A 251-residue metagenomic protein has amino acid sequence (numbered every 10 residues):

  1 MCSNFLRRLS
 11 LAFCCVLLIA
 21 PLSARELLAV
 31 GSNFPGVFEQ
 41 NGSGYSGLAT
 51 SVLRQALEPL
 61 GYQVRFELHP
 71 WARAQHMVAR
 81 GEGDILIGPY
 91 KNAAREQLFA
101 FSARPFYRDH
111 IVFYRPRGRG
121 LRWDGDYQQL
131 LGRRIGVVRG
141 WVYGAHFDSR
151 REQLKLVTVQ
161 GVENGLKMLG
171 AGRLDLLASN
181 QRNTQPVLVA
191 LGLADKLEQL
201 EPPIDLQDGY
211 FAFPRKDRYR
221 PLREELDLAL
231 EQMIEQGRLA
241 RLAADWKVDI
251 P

Functional and structural regions predicted by a protein language model:
R25-Y90, A94-L98, T158, D245: Extracytoplasmic small-molecule ligand-binding "clamshell" domains of the periplasmic binding protein/Venus flytrap
G31-N33, R108-V112, V189-D227, D249-P251: Periplasmic-binding protein-like
S32-P35, S43-Q55, R117-Q153, V157 (+1 more regions): Bilobed "Venus flytrap"/periplasmic-binding protein-like clamshell domains and structurally analogous long
T50-P59, R119-L121, W141, A212-D245: Extended ligand-binding regions for polar small-molecule ligands
R54, F66-L130, G140-Y143, S149 (+1 more regions): Acidic, polar ligand-binding/catalytic clefts
Q63, W141-V157, L193-K196, L230-P251: Ligand-binding clefts/hinges and TM-proximal coupling segments of bilobed small-molecule sensing domains
Q63-P70, L154-G161, G165-M168, E201: Short beta-strand-to-loop elements that line the ligand-binding cleft of bilobed periplasmic-binding protein-like
A72-D84, A100-F101, E163-R182, A190-L191: Short helices/loops that flank or line small-molecule/ion binding pockets
